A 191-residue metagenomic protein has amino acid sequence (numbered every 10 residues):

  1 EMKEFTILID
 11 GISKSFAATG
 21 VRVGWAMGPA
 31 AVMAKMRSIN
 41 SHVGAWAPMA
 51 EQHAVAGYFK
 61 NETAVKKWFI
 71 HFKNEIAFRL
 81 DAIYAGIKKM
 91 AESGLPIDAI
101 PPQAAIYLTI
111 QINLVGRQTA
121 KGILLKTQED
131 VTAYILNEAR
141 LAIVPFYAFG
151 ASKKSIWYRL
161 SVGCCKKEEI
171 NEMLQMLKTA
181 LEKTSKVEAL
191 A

Functional and structural regions predicted by a protein language model:
E1-A191: PLP-dependent class I/II
